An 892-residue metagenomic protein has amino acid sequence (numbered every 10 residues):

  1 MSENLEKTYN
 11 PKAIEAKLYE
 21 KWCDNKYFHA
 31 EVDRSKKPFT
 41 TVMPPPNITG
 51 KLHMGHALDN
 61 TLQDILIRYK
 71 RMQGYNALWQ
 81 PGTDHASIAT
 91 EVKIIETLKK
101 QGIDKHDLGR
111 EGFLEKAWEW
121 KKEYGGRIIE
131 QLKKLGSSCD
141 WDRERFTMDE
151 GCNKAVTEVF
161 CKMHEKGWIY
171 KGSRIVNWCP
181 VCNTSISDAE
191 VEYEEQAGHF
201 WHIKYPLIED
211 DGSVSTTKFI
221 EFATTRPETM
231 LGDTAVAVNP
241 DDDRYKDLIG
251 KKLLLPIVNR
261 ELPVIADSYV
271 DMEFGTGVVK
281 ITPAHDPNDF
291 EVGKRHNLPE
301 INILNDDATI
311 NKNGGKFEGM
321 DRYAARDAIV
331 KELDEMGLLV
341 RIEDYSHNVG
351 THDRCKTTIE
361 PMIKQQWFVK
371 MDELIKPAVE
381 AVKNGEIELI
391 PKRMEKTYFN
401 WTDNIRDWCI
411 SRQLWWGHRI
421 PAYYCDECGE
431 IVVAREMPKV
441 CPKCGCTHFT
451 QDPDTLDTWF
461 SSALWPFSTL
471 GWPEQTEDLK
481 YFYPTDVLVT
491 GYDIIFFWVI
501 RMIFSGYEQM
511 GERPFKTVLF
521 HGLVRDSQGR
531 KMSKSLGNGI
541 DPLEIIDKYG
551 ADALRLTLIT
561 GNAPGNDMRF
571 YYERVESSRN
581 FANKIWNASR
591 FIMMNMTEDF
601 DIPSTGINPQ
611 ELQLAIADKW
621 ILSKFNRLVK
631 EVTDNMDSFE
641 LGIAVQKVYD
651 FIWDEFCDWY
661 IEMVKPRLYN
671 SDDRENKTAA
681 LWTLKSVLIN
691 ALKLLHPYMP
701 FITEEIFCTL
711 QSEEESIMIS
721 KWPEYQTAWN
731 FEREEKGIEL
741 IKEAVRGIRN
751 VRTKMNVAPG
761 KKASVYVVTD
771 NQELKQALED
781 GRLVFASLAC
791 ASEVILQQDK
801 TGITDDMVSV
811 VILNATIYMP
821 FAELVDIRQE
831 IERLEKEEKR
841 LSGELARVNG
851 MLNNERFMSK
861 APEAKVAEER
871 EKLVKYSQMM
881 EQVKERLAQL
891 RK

Functional and structural regions predicted by a protein language model:
M1-M54, A77, V340-E343, D353 (+1 more regions): Non-catalytic terminal extensions that flank enzyme cores
E3, K17, K21-N25, I95-S215 (+11 more regions): Residue patterns forming the tRNA-binding/recognition surfaces of aminoacyl-tRNA synthetases and related DALR
E31-I94, T147, V156, F222-T224 (+6 more regions): N-terminal catalytic cores of NTP/NDP-binding nucleotidyl/phosphoryl-transfer enzymes
R34-K36, P44-P45, Q80-E91, E144-C152 (+3 more regions): Short, solvent-exposed turn/loop segments enriched in Gly/Ser/Thr/Pro and often Arg
H56-L58, P287-V292, R501-Q509, V648: Alpha-helical support elements that line or immediately flank enzyme active sites and cofactor-binding pockets
R68-N76, T97-R110, E130, K134-C139 (+18 more regions): Secondary-structure transition/capping motifs at alpha-helix termini and the adjoining loop/turn into the next element
H202, N400-F460, L464, E508-A551 (+2 more regions): Feature 926 captures the class I aminoacyl-tRNA synthetase adenylation module centered on the KMSKS loop
I203-Y205, G250-I257: Short conserved beta-strand and strand-loop elements enriched in small hydrophobics with frequent Asp/Gly
